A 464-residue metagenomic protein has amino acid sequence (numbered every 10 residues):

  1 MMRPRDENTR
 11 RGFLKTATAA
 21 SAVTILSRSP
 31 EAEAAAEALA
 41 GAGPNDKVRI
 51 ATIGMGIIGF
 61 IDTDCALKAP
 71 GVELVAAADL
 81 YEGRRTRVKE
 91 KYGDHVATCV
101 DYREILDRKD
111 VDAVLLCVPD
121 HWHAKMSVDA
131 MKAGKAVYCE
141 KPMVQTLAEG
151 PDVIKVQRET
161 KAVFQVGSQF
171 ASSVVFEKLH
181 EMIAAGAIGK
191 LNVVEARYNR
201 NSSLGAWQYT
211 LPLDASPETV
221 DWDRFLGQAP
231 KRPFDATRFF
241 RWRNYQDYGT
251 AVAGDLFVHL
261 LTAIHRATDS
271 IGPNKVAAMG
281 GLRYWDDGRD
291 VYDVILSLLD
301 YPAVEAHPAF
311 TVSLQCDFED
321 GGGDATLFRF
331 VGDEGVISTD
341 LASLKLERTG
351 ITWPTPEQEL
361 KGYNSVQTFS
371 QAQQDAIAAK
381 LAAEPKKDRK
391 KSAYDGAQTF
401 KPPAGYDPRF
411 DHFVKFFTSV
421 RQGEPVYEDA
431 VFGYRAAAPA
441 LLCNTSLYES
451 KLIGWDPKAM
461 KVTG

Functional and structural regions predicted by a protein language model:
M2-S21: N-terminal secretory signal peptides and thylakoid transit peptides that target proteins across membranes
A20-Y92, F170-S173, I183, I264: N-terminal Rossmann-like dinucleotide-binding module
D46-V48, A162, N192: Nucleotide donor/acceptor-binding cores
F60, A124, V258: Residues forming the Rossmann-fold NAD(P)(H) cofactor-binding site
V96-D101: Conserved SAM-binding strand-loop segment of SAM-dependent methyltransferases
V114-L115: N-terminal Rossmann-like NAD(P) cofactor-binding module of classical short-chain dehydrogenase/reductase
P119-D120, A124-S172, G186, S450: Beta-strand-loop-alpha-helix segment that lines the small-molecule cofactor/substrate pocket of alpha/beta enzymes
K178, K190, E195-N199, L204-V431 (+2 more regions): Contiguous beta-strand/loop segments that form the cofactor/metal-binding neighborhood of enzyme cores
